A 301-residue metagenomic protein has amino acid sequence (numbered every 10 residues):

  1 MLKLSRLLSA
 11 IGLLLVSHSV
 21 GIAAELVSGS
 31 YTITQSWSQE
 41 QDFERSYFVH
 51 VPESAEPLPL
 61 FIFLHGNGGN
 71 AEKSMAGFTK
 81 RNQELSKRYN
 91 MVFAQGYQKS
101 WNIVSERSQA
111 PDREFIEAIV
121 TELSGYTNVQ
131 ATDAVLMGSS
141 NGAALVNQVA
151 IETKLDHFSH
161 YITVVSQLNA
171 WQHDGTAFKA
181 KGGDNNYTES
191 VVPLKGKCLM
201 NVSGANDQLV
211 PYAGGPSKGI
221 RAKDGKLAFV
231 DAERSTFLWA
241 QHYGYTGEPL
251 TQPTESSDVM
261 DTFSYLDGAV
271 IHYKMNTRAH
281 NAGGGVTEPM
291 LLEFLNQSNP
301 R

Functional and structural regions predicted by a protein language model:
M1-S9: Bacterial N-terminal signal peptides that target proteins for export
S9-H18: Bacterial N-terminal signal peptides
G21-L60, Y89, S108, T132-I162 (+4 more regions): A domain-start/cap signature at the N-terminus of enzymes
A55-W101, N169-H173: Short substrate-entry loop that stabilizes the transition state in hydrolases
N67, Y97, A205-Q208, A213-P216 (+1 more regions): Acidic beta-to-alpha connecting loop that harbors the catalytic carboxylate
E106-T127: Alpha/beta-hydrolase active-site loop
S159-H160, S166-E248, S264-Y265: The feature captures the conserved acid-bearing segment of alpha/beta-hydrolase catalytic domains
G215-R301: C-terminal catalytic-base region of ester-bond hydrolases, centering on the histidine of the charge-relay
